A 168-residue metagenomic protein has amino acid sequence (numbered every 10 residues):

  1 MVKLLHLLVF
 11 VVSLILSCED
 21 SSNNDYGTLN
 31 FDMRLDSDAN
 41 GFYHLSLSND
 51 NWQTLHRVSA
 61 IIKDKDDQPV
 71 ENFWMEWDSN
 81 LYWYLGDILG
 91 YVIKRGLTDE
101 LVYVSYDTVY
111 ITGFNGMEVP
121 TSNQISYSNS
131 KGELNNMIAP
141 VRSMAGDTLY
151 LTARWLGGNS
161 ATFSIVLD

Functional and structural regions predicted by a protein language model:
M1-C18: Sec-dependent bacterial lipoprotein signal peptides
C18-D168: The feature marks long extracellular or luminal low-complexity segments
